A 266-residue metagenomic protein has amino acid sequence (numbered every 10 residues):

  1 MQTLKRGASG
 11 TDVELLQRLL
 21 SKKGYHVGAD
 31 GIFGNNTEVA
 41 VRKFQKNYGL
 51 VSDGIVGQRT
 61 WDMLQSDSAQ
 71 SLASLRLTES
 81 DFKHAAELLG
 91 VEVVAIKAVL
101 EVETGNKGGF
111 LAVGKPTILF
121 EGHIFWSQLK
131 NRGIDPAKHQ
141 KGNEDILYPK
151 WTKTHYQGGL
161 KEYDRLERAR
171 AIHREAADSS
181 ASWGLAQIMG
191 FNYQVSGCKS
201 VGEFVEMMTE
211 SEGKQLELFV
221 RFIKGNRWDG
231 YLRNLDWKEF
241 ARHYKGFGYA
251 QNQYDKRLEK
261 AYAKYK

Functional and structural regions predicted by a protein language model:
M1-G31, S179, G202, M208-G213: Acidic, Ser/Thr/Pro/Gly-enriched interdomain connector segments
T3, I55, Q70-K266: Catalytic glycan-binding domains that act on GlcNAc-containing polysaccharides
E38, W61, E92: Short, well-ordered surface patches within globular domains
V41-Q45, V99: Conserved hydrophobic/aromatic packing and binding residues within compact polymer-binding modules
N47-L50: Short capping motifs at secondary-structure boundaries
